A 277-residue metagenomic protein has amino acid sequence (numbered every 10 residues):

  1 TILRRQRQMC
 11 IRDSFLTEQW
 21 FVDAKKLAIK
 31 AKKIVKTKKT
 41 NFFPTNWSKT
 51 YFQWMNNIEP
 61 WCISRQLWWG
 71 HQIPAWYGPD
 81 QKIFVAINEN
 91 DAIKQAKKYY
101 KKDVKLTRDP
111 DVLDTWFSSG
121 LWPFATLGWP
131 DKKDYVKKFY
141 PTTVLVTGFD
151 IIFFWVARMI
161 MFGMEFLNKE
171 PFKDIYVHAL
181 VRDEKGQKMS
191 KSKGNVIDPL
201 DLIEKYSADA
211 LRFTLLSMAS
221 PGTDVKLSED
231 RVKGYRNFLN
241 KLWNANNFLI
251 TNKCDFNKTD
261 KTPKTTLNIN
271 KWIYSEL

Functional and structural regions predicted by a protein language model:
T1-D13: Single conserved hydrophobic/aromatic residue that forms the stacking wall/gate of nucleotide- or nucleobase-binding
L3, W47, Y51-W54, G148-F153 (+3 more regions): Hydrophobic (often cysteine-bearing) scaffold residues that line and stabilize catalytic clefts of nucleotide/cofactor
R5-Q8, L180-K185, M189-K264: Catalytic adenosine-cofactor/nucleotide-binding cores of aminoacyl-tRNA synthetases and other
M9-C10, K26, V35: Cysteine-clustered segments with highest specificity for TGF-beta superfamily mature ligands
R12-F21: Acidic, His- and aromatic-enriched active-site or binding-groove loops in soluble protein domains that engage sugars
Q66-G70, P74-T223: Alpha-helical recognition segments enriched in aromatics with Gly/Pro capping that present substrate-recognition
A208, K264-E276: Non-catalytic interaction-recognition regions
